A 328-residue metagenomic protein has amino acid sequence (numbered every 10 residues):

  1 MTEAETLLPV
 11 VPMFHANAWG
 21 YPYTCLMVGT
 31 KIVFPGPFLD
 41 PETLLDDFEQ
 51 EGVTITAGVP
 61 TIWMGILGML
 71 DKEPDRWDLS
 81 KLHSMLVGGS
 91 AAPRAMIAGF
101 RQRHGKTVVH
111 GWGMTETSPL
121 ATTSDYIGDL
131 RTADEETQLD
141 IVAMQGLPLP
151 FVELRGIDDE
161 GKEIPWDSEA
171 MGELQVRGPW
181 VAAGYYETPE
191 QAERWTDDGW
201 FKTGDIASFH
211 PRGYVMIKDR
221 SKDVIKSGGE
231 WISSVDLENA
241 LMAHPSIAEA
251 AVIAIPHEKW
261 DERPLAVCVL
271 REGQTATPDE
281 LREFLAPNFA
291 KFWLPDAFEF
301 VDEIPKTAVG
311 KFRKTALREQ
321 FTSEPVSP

Functional and structural regions predicted by a protein language model:
M1-T6, F14-I55, M69: Conserved AMP-binding/adenylation subdomain of ANL enzymes
M27, Q50-G58, L67-D140, E153 (+1 more regions): Gly/Ser/Thr-rich phosphate-binding loop
T56, G178, A183-G184, Q191 (+3 more regions): AMP-binding/adenylate-forming catalytic core of the ANL superfamily
G89, G113, G146, D205 (+1 more regions): Active-site glycine-centered loops adjacent to acidic/histidine catalytic or metal-binding residues that shape
V109-E116, G146-P148, I253-I255, E299: Beta-strand->loop->alpha-helix junctions that form or flank phosphate-binding loops in nucleotide-handling enzymes
L139-P148, P165, T196-G199: Short Gly/Pro-enriched turn/cap motifs at secondary-structure boundaries
L147, F151-Q175, P211-R212, Q274-P278 (+1 more regions): Conserved beta-loop-beta connector loops within the AMP-binding
E319-P328: Acidic/polar alpha-helix N-cap and adjacent early helical turns within long charge-rich amphipathic helices/linkers
